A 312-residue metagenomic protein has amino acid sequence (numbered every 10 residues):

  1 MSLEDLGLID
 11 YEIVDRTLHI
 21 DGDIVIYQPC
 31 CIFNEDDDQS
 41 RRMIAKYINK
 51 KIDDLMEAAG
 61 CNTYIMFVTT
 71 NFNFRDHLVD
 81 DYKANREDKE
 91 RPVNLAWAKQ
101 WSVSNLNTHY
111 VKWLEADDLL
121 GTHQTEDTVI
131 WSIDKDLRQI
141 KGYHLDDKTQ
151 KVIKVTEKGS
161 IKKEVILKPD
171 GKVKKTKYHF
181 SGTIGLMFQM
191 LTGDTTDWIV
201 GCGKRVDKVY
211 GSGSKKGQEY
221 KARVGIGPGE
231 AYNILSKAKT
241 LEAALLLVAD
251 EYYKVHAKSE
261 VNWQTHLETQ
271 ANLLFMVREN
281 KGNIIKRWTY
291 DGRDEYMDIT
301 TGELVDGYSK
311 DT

Functional and structural regions predicted by a protein language model:
M1-I65, T69-F72, D76: Non-catalytic, usually N-terminal nucleic-acid engagement modules in DNA/RNA processing proteins
S2-D5, D15, A59-C61, N85-D311: Extended two-metal-dependent nuclease catalytic cores across DNA- and RNA-processing enzymes
Y27-I32, R75-Y82, Q139-Y143, E230-N233: A short acidic (Asp/Glu
K51, R75, K83-R86, K135: Basic side chains
F67-N71, R75-V79, N94-S102: A glycine-rich, hydrophobic loop/mini-helix early in the fold
